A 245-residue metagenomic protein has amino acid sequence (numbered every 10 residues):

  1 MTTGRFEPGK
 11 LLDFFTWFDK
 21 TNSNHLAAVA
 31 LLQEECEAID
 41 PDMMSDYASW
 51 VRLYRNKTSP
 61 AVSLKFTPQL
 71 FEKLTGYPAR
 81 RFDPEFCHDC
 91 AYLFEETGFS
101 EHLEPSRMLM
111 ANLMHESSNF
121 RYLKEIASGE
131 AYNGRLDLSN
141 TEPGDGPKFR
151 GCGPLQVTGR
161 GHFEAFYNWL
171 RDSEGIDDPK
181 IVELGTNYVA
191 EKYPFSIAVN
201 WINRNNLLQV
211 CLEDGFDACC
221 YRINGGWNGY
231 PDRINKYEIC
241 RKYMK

Functional and structural regions predicted by a protein language model:
M1-L136, W169-K180, N203-K245: Cell-wall glycan-active module
T67, F86, F149-R150, H162 (+2 more regions): Alpha-helical structural motif
R135-G151: Glycine-rich (often Gly-Gly/Gly-Pro-rich) flexible segments and glycine-rich loop motifs, frequently accented by
P147-I176, E191: A structural motif
G153-Q156, I197, R222: Generic structural signal for residues positioned in beta-strands
G185-A190: Exposed beta-sheet edge/beta-hairpin loop segments within beta-rich domains
Y193-W201: Internal mixed-charge
